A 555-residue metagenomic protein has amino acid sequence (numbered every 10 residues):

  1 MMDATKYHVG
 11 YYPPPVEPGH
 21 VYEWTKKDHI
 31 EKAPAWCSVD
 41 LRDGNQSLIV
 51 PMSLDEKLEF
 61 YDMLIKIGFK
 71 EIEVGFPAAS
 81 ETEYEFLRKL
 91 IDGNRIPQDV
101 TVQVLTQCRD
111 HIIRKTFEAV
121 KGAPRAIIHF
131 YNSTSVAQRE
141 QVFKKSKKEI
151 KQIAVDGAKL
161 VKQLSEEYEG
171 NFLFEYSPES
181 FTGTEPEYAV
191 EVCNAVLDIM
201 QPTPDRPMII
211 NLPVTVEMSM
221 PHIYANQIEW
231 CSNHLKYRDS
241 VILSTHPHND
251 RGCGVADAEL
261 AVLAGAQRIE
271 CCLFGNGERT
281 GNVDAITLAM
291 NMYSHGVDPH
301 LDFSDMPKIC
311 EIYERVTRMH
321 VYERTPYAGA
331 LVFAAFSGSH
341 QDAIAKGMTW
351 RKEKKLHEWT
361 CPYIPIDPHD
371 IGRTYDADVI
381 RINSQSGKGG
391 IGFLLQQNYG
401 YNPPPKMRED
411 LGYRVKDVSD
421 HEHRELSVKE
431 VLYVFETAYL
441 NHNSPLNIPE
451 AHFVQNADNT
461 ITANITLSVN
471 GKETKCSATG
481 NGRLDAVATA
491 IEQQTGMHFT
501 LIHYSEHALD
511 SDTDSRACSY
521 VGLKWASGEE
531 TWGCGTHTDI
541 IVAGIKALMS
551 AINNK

Functional and structural regions predicted by a protein language model:
M1-D110, V379-I382, S386, G392-L394: N-terminal capping/small domains of soluble enzymes
M2-R42, G296-S477, T513-C518: A mid-to-C-terminal "edge-of-domain" accessory segment
A4, W36, M52-E71, L87-P97 (+2 more regions): Alpha/beta enzyme core
D43, S47, P77-E81, S135-A137 (+5 more regions): Short, small-residue-enriched loops and turns at beta-alpha junctions that line or gate enzyme active sites
L212-V214, I242, E270-E278, M290-D302 (+3 more regions): Short beta-alpha connecting loops at secondary-structure transitions that line or flank enzyme active sites
S219-K354: Catalytic alpha/beta core domains of metabolic enzymes, predominantly
V454-A463, V469-K472, S477-E529, T538: A conserved regulatory-domain signal marking ACT and ACT-like small-molecule sensing domains and adjacent regulatory
E529-K555: Mixed-charge, glycine-accented linear interaction segment located at domain edges/termini
